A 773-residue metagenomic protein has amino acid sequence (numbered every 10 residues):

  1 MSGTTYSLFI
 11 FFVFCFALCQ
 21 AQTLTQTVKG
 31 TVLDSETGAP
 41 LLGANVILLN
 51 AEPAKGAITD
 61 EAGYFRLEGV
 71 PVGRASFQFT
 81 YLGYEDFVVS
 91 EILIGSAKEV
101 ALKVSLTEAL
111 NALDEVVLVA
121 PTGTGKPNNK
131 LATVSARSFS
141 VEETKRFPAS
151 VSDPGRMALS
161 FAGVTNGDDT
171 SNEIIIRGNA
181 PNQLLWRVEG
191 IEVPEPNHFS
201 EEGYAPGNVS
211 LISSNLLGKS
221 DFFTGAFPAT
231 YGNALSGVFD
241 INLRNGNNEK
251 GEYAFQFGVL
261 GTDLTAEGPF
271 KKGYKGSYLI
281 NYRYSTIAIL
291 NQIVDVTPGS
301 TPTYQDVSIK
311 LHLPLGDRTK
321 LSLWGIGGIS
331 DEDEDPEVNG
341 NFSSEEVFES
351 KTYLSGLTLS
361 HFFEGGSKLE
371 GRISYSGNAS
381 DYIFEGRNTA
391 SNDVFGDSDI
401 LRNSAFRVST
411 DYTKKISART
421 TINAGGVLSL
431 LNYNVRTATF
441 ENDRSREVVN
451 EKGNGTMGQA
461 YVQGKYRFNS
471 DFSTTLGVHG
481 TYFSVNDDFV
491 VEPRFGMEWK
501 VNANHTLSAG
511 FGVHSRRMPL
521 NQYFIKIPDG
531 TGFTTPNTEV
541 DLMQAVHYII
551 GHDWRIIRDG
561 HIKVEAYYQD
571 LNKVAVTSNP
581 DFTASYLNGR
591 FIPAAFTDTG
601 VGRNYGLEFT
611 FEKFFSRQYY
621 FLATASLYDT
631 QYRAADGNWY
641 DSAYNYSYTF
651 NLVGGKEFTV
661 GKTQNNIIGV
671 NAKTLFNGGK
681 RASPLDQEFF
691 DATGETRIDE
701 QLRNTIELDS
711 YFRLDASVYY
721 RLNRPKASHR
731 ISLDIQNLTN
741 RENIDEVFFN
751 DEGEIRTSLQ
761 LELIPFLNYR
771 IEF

Functional and structural regions predicted by a protein language model:
L33-T37, A44-L49, T80-E85, G95-F147 (+3 more regions): Short, acidic, small-residue-rich periplasmic hinge/interaction motif at the N-terminus of Gram-negative outer-membrane
E68-G69, V193-F222, P302: Short acidic/polar hinge/loop motifs at secondary-structure boundaries that mediate gating or recognition
K145-S150, G155-E195, K219: Extracytoplasmic beta-strand/coil segments of soluble accessory domains associated with Gram-negative outer-membrane
N197, G203, D331, A379-D381 (+6 more regions): Surface-exposed extracellular loop regions of Gram-negative outer-membrane beta-barrel proteins, predominantly
G258-Y284, T297-D331, V347-Y375, I416-T420: Transmembrane beta-barrel wall of Gram-negative outer-membrane proteins
L401, A405-S409, V449-Y461, N537 (+3 more regions): Outer membrane beta-barrel strand-and-loop segments of large Gram-negative receptors, especially TonB-dependent
Y568-D570, F591-G678: Gram-negative outer-membrane beta-barrel transporters
N572, F621, I668, K673-E695 (+2 more regions): C-terminal beta-signal and adjacent terminal beta-strands/loops of Gram-negative outer-membrane beta-barrel proteins
